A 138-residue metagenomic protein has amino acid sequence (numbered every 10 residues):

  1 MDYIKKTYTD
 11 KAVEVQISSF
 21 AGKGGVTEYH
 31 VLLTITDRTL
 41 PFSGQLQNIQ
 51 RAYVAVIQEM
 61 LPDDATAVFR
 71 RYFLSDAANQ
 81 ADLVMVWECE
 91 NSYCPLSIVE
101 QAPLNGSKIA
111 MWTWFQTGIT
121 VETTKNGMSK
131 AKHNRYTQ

Functional and structural regions predicted by a protein language model:
M1-Q138: Short, polar/acidic, helix-capping and beta-turn segments at strand->helix junctions that line the mouths
